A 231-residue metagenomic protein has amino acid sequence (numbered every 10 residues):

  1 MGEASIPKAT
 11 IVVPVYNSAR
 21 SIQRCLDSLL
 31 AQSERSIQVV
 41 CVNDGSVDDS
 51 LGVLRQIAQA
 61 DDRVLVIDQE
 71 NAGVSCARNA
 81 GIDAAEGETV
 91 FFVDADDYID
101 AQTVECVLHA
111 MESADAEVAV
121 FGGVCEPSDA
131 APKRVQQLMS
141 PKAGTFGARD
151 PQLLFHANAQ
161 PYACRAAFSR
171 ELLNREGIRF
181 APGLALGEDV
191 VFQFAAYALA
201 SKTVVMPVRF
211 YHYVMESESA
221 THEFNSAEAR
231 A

Functional and structural regions predicted by a protein language model:
P7-T10, Q38, V191: Cell-envelope/extracellular polymer assembly enzymes that use nucleotide-activated donors
R20-Q23, D48-I57, R63, Y98 (+1 more regions): Acidic helix N-cap motif at the loop->helix transition within catalytic regions of sugar-transfer enzymes
D27-S36: Short, acidic, metal-binding catalytic loop of nucleotide-sugar glycosyltransferases
S28, N43-V53, E70: A conserved acidic beta->alpha catalytic loop
S36-G45, L65-E70, A95: Short beta-strand/loop segment that forms part of the nucleotide-sugar
Q69-A85: Glycine-rich, basic loop-to-helix element that forms the pyrophosphate-binding segment of sugar-nucleotide handling
V74, A95-M206, Y211-A229: Donor-binding/catalytic cores of nucleotide-activated saccharide and glycerol-phosphate transferases/polymerases
V90: Short aromatic/hydrophobic "clamp" motif used to bind/position activated sugar donors
